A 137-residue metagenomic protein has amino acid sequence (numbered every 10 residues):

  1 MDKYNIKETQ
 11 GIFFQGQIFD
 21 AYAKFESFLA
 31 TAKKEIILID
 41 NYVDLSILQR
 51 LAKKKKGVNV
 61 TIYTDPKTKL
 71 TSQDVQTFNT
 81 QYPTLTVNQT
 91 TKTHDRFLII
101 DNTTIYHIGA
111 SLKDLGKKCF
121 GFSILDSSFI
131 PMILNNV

Functional and structural regions predicted by a protein language model:
M1-Y22, T31, L38-V137: PLD/PLD-like phosphodiesterase catalytic module centered on the HKD motif
